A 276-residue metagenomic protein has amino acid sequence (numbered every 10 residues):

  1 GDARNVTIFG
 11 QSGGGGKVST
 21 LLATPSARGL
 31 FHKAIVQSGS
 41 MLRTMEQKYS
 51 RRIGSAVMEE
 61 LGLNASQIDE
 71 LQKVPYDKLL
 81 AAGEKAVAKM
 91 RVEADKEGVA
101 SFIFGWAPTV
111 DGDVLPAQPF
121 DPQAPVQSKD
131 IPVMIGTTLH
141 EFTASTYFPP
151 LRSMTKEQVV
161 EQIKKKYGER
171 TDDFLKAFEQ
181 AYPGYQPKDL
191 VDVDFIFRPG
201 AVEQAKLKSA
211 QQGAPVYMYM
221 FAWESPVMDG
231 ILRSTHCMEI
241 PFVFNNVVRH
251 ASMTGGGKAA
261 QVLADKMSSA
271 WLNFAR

Functional and structural regions predicted by a protein language model:
D2-S12: Alpha/beta-hydrolase fold nucleophile elbow
N5, R28, K33, Q37-E161 (+1 more regions): Substrate-access "cap/lid" subdomains that shape and gate the entrance to catalytic or ligand-binding pockets
Q11-S12, V36-G39, G136-L139, M220-W223 (+1 more regions): Active-site-proximal beta-strand/loop segments in catalytic clefts of secreted hydrolases
G14-K17, M41-T44, F142-A144, S225-M228: Flexible loop/turn segments at secondary-structure boundaries
G15-A27: Short glycine-enriched nucleophile-adjacent loop and the immediately C-terminal alpha-helix near the catalytic center
S40-M45, P119-F120, E179-F195, V227-I231 (+2 more regions): Active-site rim elements
T155-P183: Active-site-proximal cap/lid insertion segments
P199-R276: Mobile gating loops/cap/lid regions near enzyme active sites that modulate substrate access
